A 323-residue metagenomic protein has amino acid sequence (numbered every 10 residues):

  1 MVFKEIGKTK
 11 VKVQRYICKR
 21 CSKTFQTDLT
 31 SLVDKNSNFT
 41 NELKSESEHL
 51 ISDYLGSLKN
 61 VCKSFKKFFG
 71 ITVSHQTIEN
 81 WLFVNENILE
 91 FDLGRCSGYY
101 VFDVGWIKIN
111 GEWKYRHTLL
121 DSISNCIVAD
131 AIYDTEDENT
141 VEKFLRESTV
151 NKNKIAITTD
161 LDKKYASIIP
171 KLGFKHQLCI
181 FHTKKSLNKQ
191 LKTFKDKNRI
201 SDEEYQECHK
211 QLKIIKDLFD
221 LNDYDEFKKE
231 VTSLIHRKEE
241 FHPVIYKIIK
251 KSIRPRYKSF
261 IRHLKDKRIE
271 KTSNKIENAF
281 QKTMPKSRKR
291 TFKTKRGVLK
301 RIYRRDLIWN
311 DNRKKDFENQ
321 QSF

Functional and structural regions predicted by a protein language model:
F3, G7-Y100, V104-N110: Short, positively charged, Gly/Tyr-enriched micro-motifs that form contact patches at catalytic or ligand/partner
I17, I71-T158, K163, S167 (+1 more regions): RNase H-like nuclease fold core
Q26-L29, N125-D130, T291-F292: Short small-residue beta-strand/loop micro-motif enriched in glycine and branched aliphatics
V61, E147, H263-L264: Short hydrophobic/aromatic segments of transmembrane alpha-helices and their interfaces
K66, E86, S124, P170 (+4 more regions): Hydrophobic/aromatic-lined pockets within catalytic cores
G70, V150, G173-F174, D266 (+1 more regions): Residue-level recognition of short, structured coil/turn motifs that connect secondary structure elements
I155-A166, P170, E203-F323: Acidic/histidine-rich catalytic cores and adjacent linkers of DNA breakage/strand-transfer/modification proteins
A156-E203: Conserved beta-strand -> loop -> alpha-helix junction used to position metal-binding or nucleic-acid-contacting
